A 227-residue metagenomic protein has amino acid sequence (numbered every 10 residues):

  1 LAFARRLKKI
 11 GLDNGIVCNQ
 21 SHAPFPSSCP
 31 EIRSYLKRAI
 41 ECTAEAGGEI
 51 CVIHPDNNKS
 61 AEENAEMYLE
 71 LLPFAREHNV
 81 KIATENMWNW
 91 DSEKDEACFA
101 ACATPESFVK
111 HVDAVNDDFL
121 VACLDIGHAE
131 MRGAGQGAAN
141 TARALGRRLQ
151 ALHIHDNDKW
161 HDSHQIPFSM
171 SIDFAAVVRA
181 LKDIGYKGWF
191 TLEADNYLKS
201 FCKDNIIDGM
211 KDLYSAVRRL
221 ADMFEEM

Functional and structural regions predicted by a protein language model:
L1-E66, R76-K81, K182, K187-G188 (+1 more regions): Structural motif corresponding to the early beta-alpha repeats
L12, K37-C42, G47, K94 (+1 more regions): Histidine-acidic metal/acid-base catalytic patches
C29, S60, C98-A100, H128-M131: Short, flexible loop segments at the rims of nucleotide/cofactor-binding pockets, characterized by
E31, K59, F99, S169 (+1 more regions): Short, surface-exposed alpha-helical recognition segments that flank or form part of ligand/macromolecule-binding
V52-P55, W88, H153-H155: Short, conserved structural micro-motifs that define repeat-unit consensus positions and nucleotide-binding loops
N58-L71, K94-C102: Active-site cleft segment of glycoside hydrolase catalytic domains centered on the general acid/base Glu
K81-E93, L124: Aromatic-lined carbohydrate-recognition surfaces of secreted/lumenal glycan-active proteins
